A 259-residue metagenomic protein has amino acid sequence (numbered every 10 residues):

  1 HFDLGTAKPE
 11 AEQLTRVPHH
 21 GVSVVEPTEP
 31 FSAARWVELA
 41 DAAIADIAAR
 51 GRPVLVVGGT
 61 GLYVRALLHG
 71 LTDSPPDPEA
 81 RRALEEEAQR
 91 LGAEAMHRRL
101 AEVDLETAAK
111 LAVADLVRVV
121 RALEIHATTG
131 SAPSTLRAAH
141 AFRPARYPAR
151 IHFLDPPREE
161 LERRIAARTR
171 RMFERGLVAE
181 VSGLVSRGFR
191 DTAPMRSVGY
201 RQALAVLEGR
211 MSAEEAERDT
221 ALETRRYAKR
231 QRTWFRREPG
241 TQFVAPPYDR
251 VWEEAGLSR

Functional and structural regions predicted by a protein language model:
H1-R259: Phosphate/pyrophosphate-binding catalytic cores of soluble transferases and nucleic-acid-acting enzymes
